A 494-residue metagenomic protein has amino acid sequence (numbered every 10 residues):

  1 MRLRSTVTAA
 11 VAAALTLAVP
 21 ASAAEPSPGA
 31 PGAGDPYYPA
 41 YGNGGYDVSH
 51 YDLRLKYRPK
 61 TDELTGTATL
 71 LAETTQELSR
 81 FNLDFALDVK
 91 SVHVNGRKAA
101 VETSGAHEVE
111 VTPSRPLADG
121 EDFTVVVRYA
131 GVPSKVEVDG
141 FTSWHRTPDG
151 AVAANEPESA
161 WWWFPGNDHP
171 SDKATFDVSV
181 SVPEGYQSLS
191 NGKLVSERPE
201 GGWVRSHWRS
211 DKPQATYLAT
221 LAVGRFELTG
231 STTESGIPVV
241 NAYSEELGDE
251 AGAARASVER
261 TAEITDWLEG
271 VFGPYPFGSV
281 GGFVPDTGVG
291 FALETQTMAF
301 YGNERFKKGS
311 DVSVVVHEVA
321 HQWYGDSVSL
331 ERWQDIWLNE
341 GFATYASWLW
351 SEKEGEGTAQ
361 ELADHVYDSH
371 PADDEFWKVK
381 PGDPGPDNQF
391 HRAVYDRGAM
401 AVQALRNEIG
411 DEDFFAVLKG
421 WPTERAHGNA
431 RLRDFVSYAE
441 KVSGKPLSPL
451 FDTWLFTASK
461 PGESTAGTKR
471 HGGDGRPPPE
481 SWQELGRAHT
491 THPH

Functional and structural regions predicted by a protein language model:
R2-T8, L15-T65, R470-R476: N-terminal, polar/Ser/Thr-rich
G66, H169-V316: Hydrophobic helix-coil surface modules that form long, contiguous segments used for peptide/substrate interaction
T67-D88, F164-D168, F176-P183, R433 (+1 more regions): Surface-exposed beta-strand/loop patches in extracellular or lumenal glycoproteins
R80, A86-H145, G202: A surface-exposed beta-strand-loop module
D119, Y129-D177, F226: Glycine/proline-rich low-complexity spacer/linker segments in large multi-domain proteins
S171, T297-L362: Zinc-dependent metallopeptidase catalytic helix centered on the HExxH motif and its immediate flanking segment
I336, E340-E408, W454-T457, P461 (+1 more regions): Acidic/His/Gly-enriched intrinsically disordered linker/tail segments that often contain short helix/coil "MoRF-like"
H391, D396-T465: Amphipathic alpha-helical substructures
